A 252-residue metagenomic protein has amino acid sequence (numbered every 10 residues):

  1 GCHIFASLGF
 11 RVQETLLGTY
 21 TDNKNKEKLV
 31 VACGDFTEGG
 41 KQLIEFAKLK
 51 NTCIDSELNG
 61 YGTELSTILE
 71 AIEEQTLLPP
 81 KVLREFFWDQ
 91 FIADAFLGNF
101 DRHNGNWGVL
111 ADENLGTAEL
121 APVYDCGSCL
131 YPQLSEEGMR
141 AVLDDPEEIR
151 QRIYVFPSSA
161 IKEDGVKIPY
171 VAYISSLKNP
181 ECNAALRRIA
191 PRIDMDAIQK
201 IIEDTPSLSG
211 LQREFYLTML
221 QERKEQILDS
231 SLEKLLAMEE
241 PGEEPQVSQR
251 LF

Functional and structural regions predicted by a protein language model:
G1-S56: Conserved ATP-binding subdomain of kinase catalytic cores across diverse folds
C2-S7, E85-A93, T218-E225, D229: A broad, structural surface signal
N51-E73: Active-site-proximal helix-loop-helix substrate-binding element of RNase H-like nuclease domains
L65-S135: Conserved kinase catalytic-core segment
D112-F252: C-terminal catalytic region of ATP-dependent kinase domains
